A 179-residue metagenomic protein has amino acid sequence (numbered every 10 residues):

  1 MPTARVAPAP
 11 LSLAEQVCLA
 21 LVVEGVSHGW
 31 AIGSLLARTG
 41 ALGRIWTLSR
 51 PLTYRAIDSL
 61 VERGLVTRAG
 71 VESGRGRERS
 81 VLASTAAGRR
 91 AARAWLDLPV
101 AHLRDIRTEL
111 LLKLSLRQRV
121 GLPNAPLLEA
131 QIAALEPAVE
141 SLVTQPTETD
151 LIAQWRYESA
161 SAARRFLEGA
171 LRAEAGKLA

Functional and structural regions predicted by a protein language model:
M1-R104: Basic helix-turn-helix/winged-helix DNA-binding cores and closely related short helical interaction motifs
V22, R117-Q118, A170, E174: Generic structural signal for hydrophobic core residues of well-folded globular domains
V23, S27, R119-L122, A133 (+1 more regions): Residues in soluble alpha-helical coiled-coils and helical-bundle/repeat scaffolds
R38, L42, V120, T144-E148: General structural signal for alpha-helix termini and helix-helix connectors
L48, G76-R79, P123, T147-W155: A structural signal for alpha-helical segments
R93-E140: Amphipathic alpha-helical dimerization/coiled-coil segments that flank or bridge DNA-binding/regulatory modules
P126-L128, I132-A179: Charged, low-complexity intrinsically disordered regulatory/assembly segments
